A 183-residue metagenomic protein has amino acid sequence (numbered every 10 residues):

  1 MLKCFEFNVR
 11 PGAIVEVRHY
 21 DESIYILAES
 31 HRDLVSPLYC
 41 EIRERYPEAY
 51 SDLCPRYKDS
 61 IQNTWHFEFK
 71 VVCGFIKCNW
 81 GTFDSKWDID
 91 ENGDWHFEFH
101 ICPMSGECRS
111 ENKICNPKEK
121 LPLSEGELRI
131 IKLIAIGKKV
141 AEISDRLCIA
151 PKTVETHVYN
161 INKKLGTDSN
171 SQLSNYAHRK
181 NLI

Functional and structural regions predicted by a protein language model:
M1-E111: DNA-contacting interfaces and partner/effector-binding or oligomerization modules in DNA-centric proteins
I114-L123: Short amphipathic alpha-helical boundary/capping segments
G126-I130: The N-cap/first-turn positions of alpha helices within or immediately adjacent to helix-turn-helix DNA-binding domains
K132, D145, N175: A cross-family signal for key residues in well-ordered alpha-helices that form functional helical elements
I134-K138, A177: Short helix-to-turn junction characteristic of helix-turn-helix DNA-binding domains, especially the helix
K139-Q172: Recognition helix of helix-turn-helix DNA-binding domains
N170-L182: Short, basic, alpha-helical segments at the C-terminal edge of helix-turn-helix-like DNA-binding modules
